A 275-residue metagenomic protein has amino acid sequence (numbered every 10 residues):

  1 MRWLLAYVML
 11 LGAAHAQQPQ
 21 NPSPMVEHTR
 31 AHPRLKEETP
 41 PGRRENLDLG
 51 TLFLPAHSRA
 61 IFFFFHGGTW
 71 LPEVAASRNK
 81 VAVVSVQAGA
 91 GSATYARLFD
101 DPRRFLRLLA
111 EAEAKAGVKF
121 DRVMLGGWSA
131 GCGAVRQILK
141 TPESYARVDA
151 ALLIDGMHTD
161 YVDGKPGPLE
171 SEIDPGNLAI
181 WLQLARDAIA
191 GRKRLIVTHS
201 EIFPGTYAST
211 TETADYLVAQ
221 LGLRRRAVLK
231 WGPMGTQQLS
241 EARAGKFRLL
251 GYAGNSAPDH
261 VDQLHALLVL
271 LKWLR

Functional and structural regions predicted by a protein language model:
M1-Y7: Sec-dependent signal peptide recognition, specifically the positively charged N-region followed immediately by
A16-I61, G235-Q237, G245, R275: A domain-start/cap signature at the N-terminus of enzymes
A56-A116, G235-L239, F247: Active-site machinery of serine-nucleophile hydrolases
G117-S129: Alpha/beta-hydrolase fold nucleophile elbow
G127-Q137: Glycine-rich nucleophile elbow surrounding the catalytic serine of serine-hydrolase chemistry
Q137-D149: Conserved hydrolase catalytic core segment
L152-H260: The feature captures the conserved acid-bearing segment of alpha/beta-hydrolase catalytic domains
A253, H260-R275: Catalytic active-site module of serine/aspartate enzymes centered on a nucleophile-bearing elbow/loop
